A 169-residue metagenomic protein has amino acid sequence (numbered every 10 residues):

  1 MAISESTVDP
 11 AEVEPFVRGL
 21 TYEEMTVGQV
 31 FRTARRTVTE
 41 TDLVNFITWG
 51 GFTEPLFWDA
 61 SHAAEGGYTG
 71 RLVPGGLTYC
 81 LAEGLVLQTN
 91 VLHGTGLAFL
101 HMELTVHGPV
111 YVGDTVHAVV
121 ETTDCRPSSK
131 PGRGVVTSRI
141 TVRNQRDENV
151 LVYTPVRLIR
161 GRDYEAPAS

Functional and structural regions predicted by a protein language model:
A2-H101, R162-S169: Hot-dog-fold acyl-thioester-processing enzymes
A2-T26, V106-S169: HotDog/MaoC-like acyl-thioester-processing domains
